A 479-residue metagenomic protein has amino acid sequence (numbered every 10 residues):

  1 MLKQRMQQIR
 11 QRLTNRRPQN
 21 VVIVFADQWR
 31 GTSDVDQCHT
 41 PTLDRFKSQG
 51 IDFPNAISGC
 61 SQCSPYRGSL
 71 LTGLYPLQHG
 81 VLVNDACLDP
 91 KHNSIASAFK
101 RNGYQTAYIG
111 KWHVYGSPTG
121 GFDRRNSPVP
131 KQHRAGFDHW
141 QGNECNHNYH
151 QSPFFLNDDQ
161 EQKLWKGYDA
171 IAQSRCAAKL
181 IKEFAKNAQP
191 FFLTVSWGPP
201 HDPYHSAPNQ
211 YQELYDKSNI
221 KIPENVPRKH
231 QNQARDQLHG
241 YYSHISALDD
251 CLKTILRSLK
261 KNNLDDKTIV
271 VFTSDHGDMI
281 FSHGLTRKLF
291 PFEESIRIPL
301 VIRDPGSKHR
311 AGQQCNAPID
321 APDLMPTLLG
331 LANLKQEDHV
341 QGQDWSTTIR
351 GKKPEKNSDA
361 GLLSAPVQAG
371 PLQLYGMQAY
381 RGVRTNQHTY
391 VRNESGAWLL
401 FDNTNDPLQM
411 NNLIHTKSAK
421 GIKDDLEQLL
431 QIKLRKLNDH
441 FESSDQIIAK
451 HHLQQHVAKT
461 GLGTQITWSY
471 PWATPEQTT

Functional and structural regions predicted by a protein language model:
M1-N393, W398, P407-Q428, E442 (+1 more regions): Formylglycine-dependent sulfatase
L434-D439: Short arginine-rich
H440-V457: Short, charged, surface-exposed hinge/linker loops at domain edges that act as mobile lids or interdomain connectors
